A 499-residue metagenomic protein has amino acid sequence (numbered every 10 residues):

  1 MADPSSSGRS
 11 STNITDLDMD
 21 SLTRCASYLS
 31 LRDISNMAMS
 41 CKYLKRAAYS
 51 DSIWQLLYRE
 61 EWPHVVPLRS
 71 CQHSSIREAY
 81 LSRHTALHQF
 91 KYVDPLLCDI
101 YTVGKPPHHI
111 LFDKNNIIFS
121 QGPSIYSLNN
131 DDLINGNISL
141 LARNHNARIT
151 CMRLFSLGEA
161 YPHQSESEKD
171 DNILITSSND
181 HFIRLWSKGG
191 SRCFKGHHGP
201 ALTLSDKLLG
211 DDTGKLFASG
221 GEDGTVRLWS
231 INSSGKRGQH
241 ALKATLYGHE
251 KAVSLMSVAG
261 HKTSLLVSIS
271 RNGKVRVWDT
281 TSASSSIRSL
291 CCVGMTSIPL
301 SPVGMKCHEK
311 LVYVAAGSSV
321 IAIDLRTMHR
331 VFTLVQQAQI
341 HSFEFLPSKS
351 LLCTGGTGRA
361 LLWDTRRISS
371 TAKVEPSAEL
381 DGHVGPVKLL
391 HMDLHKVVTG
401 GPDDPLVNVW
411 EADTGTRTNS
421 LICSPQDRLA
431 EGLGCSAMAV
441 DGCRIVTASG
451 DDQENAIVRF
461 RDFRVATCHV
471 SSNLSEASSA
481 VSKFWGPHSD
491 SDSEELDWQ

Functional and structural regions predicted by a protein language model:
A2-T15, M19-S27, L31-Q164, N172 (+3 more regions): Intrinsically disordered, low-complexity acidic/Ser/Thr/Pro-rich linker and tail segments in large eukaryotic scaffolds
D3, L22, P386, H395 (+2 more regions): Terminal intrinsically disordered, low-complexity extensions flanking WD-repeat/beta-propeller proteins
E61, I100-K105, A142-I149, F194-L202 (+6 more regions): WD40/WD-repeat beta-propeller blade N-cap
I110-K114, R153-D171, S205-K215, S257-S264 (+5 more regions): Loop/turn segments within WD40 beta-propeller blades
Q121, S177-D180, G220-T225, I269-N272 (+4 more regions): Conserved strand-to-loop turn within each blade of WD40 beta-propeller repeats
Y126-D131, I183-S187, V226-S230, V275-D279 (+4 more regions): WD40-repeat beta-propellers
G136-S139, S191-R192, R237, A241-A244 (+6 more regions): A structural motif specific to WD40 beta-propellers
S230-R237, T280-S285, T365-T371, A412-R417 (+1 more regions): Short loop/turn segments immediately following beta-strands, especially the blade-tip and inter-blade linker loops
